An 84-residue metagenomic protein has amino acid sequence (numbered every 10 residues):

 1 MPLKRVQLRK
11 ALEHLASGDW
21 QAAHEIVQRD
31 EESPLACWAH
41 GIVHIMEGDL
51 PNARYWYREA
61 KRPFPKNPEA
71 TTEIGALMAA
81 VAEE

Functional and structural regions predicted by a protein language model:
L8, L15, W20, V27-Q28 (+1 more regions): Inward-facing hydrophobic residues that define packing positions of alpha-helical scaffold repeats
A22-A23, A53: Solenoid-repeat scaffolds in large eukaryotic assemblies
E32, I45-P68: TPR/TPR-like (Sel1-like) alpha-helical repeat modules
K66-E84: Terminal, low-structured helical/coil segments at or just beyond the last alpha-helical repeat
